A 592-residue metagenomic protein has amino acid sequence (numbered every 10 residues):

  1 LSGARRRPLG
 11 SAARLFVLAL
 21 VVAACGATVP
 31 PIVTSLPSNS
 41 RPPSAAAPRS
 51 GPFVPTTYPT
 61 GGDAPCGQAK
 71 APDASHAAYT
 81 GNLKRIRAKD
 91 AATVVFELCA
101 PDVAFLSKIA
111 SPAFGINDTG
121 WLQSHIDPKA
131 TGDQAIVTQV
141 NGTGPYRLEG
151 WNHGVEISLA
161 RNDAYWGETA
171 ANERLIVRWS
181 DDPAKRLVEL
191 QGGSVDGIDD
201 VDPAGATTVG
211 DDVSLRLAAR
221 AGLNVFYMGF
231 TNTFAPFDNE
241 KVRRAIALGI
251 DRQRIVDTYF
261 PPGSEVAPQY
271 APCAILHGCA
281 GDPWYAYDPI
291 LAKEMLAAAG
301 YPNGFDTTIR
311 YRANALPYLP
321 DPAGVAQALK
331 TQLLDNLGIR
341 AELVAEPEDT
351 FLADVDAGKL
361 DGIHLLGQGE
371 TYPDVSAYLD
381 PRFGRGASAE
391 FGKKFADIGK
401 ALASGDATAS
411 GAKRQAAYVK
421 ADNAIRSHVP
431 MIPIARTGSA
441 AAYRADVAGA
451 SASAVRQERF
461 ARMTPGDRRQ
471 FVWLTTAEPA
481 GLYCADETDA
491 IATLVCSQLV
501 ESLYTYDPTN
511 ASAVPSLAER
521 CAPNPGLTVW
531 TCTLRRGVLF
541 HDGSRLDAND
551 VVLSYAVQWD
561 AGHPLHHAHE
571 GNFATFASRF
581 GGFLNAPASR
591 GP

Functional and structural regions predicted by a protein language model:
A46-A47, G51, G67-R87, R244 (+6 more regions): Extracytoplasmic/peripheral linker and loop segments enriched in polar/acidic and small residues with frequent Thr/Pro
A46-P65, T350-T408, S451-A454, C484-D489 (+1 more regions): Acidic-aromatic pocket-rim loops
A47-Q123, T533, D550, D560-P592: Surface-exposed binding/hinge segments that line and control ligand-binding clefts or catalytic entry sites
P48-S50, Q139-T143, L474-P525: N-terminal lobe/hinge region of extracytoplasmic solute-binding protein
Q134, N162-T208, R535, V557: Ligand-site clamp/hinge motif
H153, A297-E370, G411, W473-T476: Ligand/substrate-recognition segments at binding pockets and active sites
F237, S264-A299, A313-G324, F460: Structural transition elements
A441-F471: Long beta-strand-rich cores associated with HINT superfamily self-processing modules
